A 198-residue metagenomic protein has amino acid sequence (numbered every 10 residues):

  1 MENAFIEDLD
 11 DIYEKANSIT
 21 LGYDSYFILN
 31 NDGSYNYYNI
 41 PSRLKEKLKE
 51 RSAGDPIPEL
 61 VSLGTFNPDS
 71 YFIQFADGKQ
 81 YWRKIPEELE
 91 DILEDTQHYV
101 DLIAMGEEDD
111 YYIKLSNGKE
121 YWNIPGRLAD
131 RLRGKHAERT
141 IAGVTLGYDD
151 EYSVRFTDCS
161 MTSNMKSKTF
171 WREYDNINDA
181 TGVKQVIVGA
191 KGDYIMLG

Functional and structural regions predicted by a protein language model:
M1-E14, Y35-I57, K79-Y99, K119-R139 (+1 more regions): Trp- and S/T/G-rich repeat-edge/linker motifs of beta-rich repeat architectures
Y13-L21: Beta-strand-rich domains and repeat architectures in extracellular enzymes and scaffolds, especially beta-propellers
T20-G33, S62-G78, A104, E108-G118 (+2 more regions): Short beta-strand motif characteristic of blades in beta-propeller domains
